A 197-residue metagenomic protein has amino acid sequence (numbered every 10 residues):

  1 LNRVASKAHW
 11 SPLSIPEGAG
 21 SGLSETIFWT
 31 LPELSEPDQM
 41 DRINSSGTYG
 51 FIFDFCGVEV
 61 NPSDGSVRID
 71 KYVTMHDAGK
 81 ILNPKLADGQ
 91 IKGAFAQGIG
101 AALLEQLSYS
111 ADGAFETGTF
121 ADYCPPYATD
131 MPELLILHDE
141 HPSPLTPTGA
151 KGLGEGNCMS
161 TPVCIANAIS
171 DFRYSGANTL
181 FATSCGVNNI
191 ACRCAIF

Functional and structural regions predicted by a protein language model:
L1-F95, L104-D130, A191: Cofactor-centric catalytic regions
R42-N44, I81, K85-A87, T148-N157 (+1 more regions): A short glycine/serine-rich beta->alpha loop
V60, E105, L153-N178: C-terminal substrate/ligand-recognition segments
R68, P162, Y174, A195-I196: Extended rod-forming repeat segments used as scaffolds/tethers
V73-N83, H141-G149, A168-S175: Short acidic (Asp/Glu) and glycine-rich catalytic loops that position anionic groups and cofactors
Y127-K151: Generic long, charged, amphipathic alpha-helical segments
S175, T179-L180, V187-F197: N-terminal low-complexity segments that are often proline-rich with Ser/Thr-Pro
